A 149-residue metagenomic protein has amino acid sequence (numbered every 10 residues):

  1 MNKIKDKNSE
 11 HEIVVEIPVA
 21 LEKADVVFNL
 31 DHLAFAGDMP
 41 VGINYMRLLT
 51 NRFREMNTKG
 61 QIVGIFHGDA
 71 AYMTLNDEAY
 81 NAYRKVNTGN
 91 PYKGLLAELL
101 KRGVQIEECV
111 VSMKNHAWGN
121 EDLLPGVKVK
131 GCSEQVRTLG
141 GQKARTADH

Functional and structural regions predicted by a protein language model:
M1-I4, L75-H149: A cross-taxonomic marker for long C-terminal extensions/tails that follow the last structured domain
K3-N8, V14-A20: Acidic, glycine/proline-rich low-complexity segments that act as flexible tails and inter-domain linkers
V19-F35, D77-Y80: Acidic/histidine-rich, surface-exposed loop or edge segments in extracytoplasmic proteins
L21-K23, N57-Q61, G141: Extracytoplasmic
D25-N29, V63-F66, Q105-E108: Structural recognition of the beta-strand scaffold that forms the well-ordered cores of secreted hydrolase catalytic
L33-N44, V86, N90: Soluble non-cytosolic domains of exported or imported proteins
M39-E55: Histidine-anchored nucleotide/phosphate-binding helix
K59-N76: Acidic helix-start/capping segments at beta-turn-to-alpha-helix junctions
